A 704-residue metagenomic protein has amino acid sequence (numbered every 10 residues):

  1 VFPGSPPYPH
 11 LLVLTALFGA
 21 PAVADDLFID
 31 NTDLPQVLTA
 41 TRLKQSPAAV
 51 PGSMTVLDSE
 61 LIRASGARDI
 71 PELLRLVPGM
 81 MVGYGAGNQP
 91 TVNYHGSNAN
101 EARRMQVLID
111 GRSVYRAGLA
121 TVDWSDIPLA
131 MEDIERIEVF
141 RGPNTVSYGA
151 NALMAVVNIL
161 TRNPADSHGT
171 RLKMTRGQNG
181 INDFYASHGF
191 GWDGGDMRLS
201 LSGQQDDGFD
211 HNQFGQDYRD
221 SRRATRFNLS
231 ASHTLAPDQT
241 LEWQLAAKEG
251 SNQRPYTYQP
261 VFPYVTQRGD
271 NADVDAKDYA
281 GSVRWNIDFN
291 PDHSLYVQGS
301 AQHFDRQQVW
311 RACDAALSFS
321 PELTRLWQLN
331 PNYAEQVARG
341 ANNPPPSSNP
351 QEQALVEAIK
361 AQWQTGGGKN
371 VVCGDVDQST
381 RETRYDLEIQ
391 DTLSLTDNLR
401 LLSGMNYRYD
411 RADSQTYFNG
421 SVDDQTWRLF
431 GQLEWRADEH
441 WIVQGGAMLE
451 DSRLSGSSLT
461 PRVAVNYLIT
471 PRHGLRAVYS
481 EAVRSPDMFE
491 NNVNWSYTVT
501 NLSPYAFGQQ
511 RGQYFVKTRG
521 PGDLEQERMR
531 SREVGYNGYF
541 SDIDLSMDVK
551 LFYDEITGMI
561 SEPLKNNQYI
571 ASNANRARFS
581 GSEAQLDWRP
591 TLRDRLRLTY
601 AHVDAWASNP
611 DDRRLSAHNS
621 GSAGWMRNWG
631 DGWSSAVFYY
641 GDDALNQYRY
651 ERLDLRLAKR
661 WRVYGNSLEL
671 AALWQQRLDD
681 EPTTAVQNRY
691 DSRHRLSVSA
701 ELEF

Functional and structural regions predicted by a protein language model:
V1-A67, P71-V77, G189-F190, T225 (+3 more regions): N-terminal Sec signal peptide and the immediately downstream disordered periplasmic leader that contains the TonB box
T39, P71-S113: Extracytoplasmic beta-strand/coil segments of soluble accessory domains associated with Gram-negative outer-membrane
S113-R141: Short acidic/polar hinge/loop motifs at secondary-structure boundaries that mediate gating or recognition
T145-V146, N158, A165-S167, T175 (+4 more regions): Periplasmic-side early beta-strands and strand-to-turn transitions of outer-membrane beta-barrels
G189-G191, S232-T234, V274, D587-W588 (+2 more regions): Conserved C-terminal beta-signal and adjacent last beta-strands/turns of outer-membrane beta-barrel proteins
T234-G250, D275-S455, L468, L545-L551: Face-selective signature of the C-terminal outer-membrane beta-barrel domain
Y296-S300, F304-Q308, L468, R476 (+4 more regions): Membrane-embedded beta-barrel scaffold of Gram-negative outer-membrane proteins
D397, L401-L402, R436-E439, D544-I560 (+2 more regions): Gram-negative outer-membrane beta-barrel transporters
